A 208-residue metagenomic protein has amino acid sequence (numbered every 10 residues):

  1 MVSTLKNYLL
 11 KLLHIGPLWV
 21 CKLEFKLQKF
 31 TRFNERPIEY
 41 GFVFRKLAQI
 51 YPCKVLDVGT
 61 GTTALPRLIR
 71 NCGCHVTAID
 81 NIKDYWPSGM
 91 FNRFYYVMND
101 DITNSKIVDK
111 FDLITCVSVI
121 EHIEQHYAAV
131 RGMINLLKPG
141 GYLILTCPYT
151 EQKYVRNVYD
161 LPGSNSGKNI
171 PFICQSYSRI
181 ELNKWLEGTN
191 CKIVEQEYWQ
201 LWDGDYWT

Functional and structural regions predicted by a protein language model:
M1-E24: N-terminal, positively charged/glycine-rich alpha-helical extensions of SAM-dependent methyltransferases
M1-Y8, G41, R45, T208: Non-catalytic N-terminal targeting/anchoring module and adjacent flexible stem/linker that precedes the structured
V20-K46: Class I SAM-dependent methyltransferase Rossmann-like catalytic core, especially the SAM/SAH-binding loop
Q28-K29, I50-Y51, D57, S166-K168: A short, structure-level motif marking secondary-structure boundaries and short turns
F30, G89, T103, T115 (+2 more regions): S-adenosyl-L-methionine-dependent methyltransferase catalytic module, highlighting the catalytic core
R36, Y40, T62, Q175-L182: A structural signal for well-ordered alpha-helical scaffolds and beta->alpha junctions
G41-V155: Conserved SAM-binding loop
